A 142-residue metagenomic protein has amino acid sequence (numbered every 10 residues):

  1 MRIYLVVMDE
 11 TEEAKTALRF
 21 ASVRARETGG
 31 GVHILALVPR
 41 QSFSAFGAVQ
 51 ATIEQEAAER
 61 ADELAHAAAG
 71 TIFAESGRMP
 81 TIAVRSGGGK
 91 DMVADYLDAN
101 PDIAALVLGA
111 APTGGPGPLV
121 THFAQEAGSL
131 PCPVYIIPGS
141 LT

Functional and structural regions predicted by a protein language model:
R2-A48, S129-L130, G139: Small/aliphatic-rich secondary-structure junction motif
K15, K90-D91, V120: Structural motif corresponding to alpha-helix initiation and N-cap regions
R19-F20, D95-Y96, H122: A short acidic, amphipathic alpha-helical/loop segment
H33-L35, T81-R85, Y135-I137: General small-molecule cofactor/ligand-binding pocket signal
A51-L64: A short acidic, glycine-rich active-site loop that binds or catalyzes chemistry on phosphate/adenosine moieties
G70-E75, G128: Short, conserved catalytic or adaptor-binding loops enriched in Gly and charged residues
F73-L106, T113: Structural beta-alpha unit
D98-T142: Gly/Ser-rich helix-loop-strand patches that form or flank binding pockets for ribonucleotide-derived cofactors
